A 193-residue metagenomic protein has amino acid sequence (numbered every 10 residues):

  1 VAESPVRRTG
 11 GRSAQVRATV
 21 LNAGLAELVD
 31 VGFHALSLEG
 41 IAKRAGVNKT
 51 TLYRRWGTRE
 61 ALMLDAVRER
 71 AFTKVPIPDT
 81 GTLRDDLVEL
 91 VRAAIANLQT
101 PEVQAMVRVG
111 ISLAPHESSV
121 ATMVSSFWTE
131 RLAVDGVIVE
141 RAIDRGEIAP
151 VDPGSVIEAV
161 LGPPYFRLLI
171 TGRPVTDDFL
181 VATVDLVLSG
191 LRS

Functional and structural regions predicted by a protein language model:
V1-G46, T50, A61: Basic, helix-initiating cap at the start of DNA-binding domains
V1-R7, E89, A133, V137-D144 (+2 more regions): C-terminal peripheral helix-coil segments that are non-catalytic and often amphipathic
S13-V16, D152-I157, T176, L180: Short amphipathic alpha-helix in the helical subdomain of ABC transporter nucleotide-binding domains
V20, A35, T58-M63, T73-K74 (+1 more regions): Short amphipathic alpha-helical segment with a characteristic S/N-K-E followed by hydrophobic residues
A61, A66-V67, L98-S125: Amphipathic alpha-helical segments used for helix-helix packing
V75-Q104, V156: Hydrophobic alpha-helical connector segments
Q104-A105, S118-D144, G154: Amphipathic alpha-helical packing segments from all-alpha helical-bundle domains
